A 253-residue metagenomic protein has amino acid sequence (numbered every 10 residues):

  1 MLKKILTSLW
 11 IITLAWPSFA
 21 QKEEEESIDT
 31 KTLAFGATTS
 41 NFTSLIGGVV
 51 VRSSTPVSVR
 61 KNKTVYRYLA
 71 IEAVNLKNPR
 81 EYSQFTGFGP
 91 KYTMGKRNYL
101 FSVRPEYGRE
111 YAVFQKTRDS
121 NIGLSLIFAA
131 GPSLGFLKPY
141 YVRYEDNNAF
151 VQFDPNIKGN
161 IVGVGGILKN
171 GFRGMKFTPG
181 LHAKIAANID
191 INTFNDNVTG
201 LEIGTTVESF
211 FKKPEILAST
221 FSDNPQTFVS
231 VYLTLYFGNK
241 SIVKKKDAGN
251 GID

Functional and structural regions predicted by a protein language model:
M1-E25, F237, D253: Bacterial Sec-dependent N-terminal signal peptides
A20-E72: Short glycine/proline- and aromatic-enriched beta-strand/turn motifs that initiate or cap beta-hairpins
K22-K31, V57-Y66, R97, F114-L124 (+2 more regions): Short loop/turn motifs that connect adjacent beta-strands in outer-membrane beta-barrel proteins
K31-L33, T43-V49, V65-R67, Y99-V103 (+4 more regions): Residues that define the transmembrane beta-barrel architecture of outer-membrane proteins
F35-A37, L69-A73, P105, L126-A130 (+3 more regions): Membrane-embedded beta-strand positions of outer-membrane beta-barrel proteins
T39-T43, T55, A73-P79, R109-Y111 (+3 more regions): Transmembrane beta-strands of outer-membrane beta-barrel pores
A70-S102, G108-D119: Outer-membrane beta-barrel translocator/channel fold
S125-E202, T206-N224, F228, F237-V243: Outer-membrane beta-barrel transmembrane domain signature
